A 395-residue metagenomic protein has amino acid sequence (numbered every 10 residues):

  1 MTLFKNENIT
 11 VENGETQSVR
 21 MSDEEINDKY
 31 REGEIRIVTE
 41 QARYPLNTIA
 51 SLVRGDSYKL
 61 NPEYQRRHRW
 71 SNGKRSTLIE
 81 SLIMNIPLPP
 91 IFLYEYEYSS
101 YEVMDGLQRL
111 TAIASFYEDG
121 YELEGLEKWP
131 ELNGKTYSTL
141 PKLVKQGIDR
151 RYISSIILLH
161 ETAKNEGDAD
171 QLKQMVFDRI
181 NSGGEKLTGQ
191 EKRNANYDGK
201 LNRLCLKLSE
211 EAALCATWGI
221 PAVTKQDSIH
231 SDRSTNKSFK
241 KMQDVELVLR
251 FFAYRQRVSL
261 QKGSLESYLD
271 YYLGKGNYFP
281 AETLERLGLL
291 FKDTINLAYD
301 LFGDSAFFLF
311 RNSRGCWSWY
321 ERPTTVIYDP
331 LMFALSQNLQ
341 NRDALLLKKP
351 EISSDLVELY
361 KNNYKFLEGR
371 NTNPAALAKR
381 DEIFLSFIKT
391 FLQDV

Functional and structural regions predicted by a protein language model:
T2-E24, R380-V395: Nuclease and nuclease-like effector domains acting on nucleic acids or nucleotide cofactors
T2-R20, R31-A42, T48, N61-E266 (+2 more regions): Basic- and aromatic-enriched surface patches that contact anionic nucleotides/nucleic acids
I26-K29: Short acidic alpha-helix initiation/capping motifs at coil-to-helix transition points, especially at protein N-termini
A50-L52: Long, contiguous, compositionally biased segments that the model treats as domain-scale units
V248-V395: C-terminal subdomains that position terminal phosphate/3'-OH groups for nucleotidyl transfer/ligation, primarily on
